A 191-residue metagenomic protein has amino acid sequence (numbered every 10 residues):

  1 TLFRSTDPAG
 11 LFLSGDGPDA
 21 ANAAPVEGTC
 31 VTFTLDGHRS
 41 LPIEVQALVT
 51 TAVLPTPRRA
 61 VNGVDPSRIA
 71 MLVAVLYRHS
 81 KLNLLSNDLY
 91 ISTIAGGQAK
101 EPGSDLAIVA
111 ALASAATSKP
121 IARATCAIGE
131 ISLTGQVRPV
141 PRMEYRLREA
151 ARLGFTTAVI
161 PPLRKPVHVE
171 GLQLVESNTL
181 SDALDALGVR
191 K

Functional and structural regions predicted by a protein language model:
T1-V31, D36-K191: Peripheral, non-AAA+ core regions of ATP-driven protein-machinery
